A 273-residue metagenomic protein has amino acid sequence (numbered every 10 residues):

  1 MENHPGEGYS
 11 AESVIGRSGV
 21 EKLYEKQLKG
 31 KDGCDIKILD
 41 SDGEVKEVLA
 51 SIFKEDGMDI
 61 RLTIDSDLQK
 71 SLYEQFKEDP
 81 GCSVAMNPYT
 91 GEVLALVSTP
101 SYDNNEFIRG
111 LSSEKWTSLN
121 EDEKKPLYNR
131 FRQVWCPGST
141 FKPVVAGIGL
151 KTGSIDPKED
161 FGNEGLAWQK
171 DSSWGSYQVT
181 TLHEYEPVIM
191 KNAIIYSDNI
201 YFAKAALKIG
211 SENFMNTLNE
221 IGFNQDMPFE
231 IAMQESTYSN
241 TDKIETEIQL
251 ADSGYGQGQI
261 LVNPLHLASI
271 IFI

Functional and structural regions predicted by a protein language model:
M1-C82, V97, S101-N129, V134: Extracytoplasmic/periplasmic proteins that interact with beta-lactams or build/remodel peptidoglycan
D40-L49, Y89-S139, V144-I273: Beta-lactam-recognizing serine transpeptidase/beta-lactamase-like catalytic domain environment
S83-P88: Short hydrophobic alpha-helical segments used for membrane anchoring or interfacial signaling
